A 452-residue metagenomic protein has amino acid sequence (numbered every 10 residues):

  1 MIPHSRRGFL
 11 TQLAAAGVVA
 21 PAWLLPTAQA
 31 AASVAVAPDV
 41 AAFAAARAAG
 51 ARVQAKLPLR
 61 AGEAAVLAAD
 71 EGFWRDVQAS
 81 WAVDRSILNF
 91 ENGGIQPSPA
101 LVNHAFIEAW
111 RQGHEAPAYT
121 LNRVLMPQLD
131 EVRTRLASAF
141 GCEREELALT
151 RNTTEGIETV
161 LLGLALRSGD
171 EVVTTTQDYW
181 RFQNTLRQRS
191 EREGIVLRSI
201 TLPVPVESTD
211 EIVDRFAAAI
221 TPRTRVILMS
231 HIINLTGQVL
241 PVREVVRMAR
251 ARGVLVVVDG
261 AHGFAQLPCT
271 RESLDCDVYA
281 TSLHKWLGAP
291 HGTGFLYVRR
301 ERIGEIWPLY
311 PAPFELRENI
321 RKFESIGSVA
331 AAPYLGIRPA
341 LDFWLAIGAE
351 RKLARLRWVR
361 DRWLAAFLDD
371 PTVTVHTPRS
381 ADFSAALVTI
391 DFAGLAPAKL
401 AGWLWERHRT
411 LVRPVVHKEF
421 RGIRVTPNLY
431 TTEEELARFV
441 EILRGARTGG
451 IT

Functional and structural regions predicted by a protein language model:
I2-S5, L10-T452: Pyridoxal 5′-phosphate
